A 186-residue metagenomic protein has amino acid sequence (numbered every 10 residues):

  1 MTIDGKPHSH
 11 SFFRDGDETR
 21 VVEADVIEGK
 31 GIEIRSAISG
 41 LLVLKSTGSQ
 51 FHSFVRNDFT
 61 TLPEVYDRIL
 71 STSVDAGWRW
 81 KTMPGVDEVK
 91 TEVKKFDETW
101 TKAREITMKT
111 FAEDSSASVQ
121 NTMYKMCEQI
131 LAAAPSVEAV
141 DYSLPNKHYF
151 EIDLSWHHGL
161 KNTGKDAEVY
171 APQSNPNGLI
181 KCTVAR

Functional and structural regions predicted by a protein language model:
M1-T101, E105, K109-R186: N-terminal intrinsically disordered, cationic/polar leader segments that include organellar targeting peptides
